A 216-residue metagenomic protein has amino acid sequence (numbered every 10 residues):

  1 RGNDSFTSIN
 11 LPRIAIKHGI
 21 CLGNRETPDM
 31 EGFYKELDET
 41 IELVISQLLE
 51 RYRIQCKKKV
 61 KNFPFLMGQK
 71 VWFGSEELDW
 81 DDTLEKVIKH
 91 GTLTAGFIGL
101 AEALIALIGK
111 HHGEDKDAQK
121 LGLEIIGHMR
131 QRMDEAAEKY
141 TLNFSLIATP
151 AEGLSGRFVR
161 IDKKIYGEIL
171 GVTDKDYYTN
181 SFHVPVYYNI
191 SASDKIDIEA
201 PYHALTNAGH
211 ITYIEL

Functional and structural regions predicted by a protein language model:
R1-K89, K110-H111, D115-L216: Conserved catalytic cores of very large enzyme subunits
L93-A106, G127: Contiguous, well-ordered alpha-helical segments that form the cores/surfaces of helical PPI scaffolds
